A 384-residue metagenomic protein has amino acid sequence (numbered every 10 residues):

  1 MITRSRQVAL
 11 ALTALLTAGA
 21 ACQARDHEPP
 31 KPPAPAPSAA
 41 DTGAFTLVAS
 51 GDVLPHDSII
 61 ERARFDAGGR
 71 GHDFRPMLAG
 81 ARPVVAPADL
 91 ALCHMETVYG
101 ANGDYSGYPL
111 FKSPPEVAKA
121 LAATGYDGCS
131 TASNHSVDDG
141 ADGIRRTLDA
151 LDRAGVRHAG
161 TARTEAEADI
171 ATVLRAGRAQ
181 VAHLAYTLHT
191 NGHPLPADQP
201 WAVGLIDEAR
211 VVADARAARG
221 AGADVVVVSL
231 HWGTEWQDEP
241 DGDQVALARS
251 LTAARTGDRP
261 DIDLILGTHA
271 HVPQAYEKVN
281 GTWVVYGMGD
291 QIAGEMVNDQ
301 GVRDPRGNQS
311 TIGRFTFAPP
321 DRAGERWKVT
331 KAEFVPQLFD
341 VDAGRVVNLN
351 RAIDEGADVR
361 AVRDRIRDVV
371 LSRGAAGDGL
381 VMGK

Functional and structural regions predicted by a protein language model:
M1-D26: Secretory targeting and sorting signals
I2, C22-K384: Acidic, metal/ion-coordinating pockets
